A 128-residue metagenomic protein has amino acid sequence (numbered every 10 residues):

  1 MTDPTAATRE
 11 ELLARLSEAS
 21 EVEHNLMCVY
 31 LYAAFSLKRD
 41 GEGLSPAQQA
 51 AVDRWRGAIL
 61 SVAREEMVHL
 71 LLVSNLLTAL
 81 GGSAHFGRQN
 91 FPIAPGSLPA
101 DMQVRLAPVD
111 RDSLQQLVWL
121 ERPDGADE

Functional and structural regions predicted by a protein language model:
M1-E128: Non-heme di-metal
